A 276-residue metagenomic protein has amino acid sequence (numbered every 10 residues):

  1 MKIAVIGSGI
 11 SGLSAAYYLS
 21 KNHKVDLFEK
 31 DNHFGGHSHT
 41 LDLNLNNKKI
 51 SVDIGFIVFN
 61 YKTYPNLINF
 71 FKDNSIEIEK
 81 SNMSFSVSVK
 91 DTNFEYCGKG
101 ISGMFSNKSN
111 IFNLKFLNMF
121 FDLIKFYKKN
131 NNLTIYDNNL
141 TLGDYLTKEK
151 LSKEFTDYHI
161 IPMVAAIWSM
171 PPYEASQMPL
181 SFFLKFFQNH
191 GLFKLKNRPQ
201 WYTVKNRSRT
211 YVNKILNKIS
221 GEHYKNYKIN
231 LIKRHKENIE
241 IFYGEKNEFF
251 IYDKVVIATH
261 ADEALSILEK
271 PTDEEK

Functional and structural regions predicted by a protein language model:
K2-L27: N-terminal Rossmann-like FAD-binding beta1-loop-alpha1 element of flavoenzymes
S11, H33, D262: Conserved Rossmann-like nucleotide-cofactor binding loop
S20-N44: Glycine-rich FAD pyrophosphate-binding loop
L41-L67: N-terminal glycine-rich dinucleotide-binding loop that anchors FAD/FMN and/or NAD(P) in oxidoreductases
S51, E79, E222-Y224, F250: General small-molecule cofactor/ligand-binding pocket signal
Y61-L180, L184-K185: Mobile amphipathic helical/loop "lid" adjacent to a hydrophobic cofactor/ligand pocket
F183-F242: Helical element adjacent to the flavin cofactor pocket in flavoenzyme catalytic cores
R234, I241-K276: Central helical "cap/lid" subdomain
